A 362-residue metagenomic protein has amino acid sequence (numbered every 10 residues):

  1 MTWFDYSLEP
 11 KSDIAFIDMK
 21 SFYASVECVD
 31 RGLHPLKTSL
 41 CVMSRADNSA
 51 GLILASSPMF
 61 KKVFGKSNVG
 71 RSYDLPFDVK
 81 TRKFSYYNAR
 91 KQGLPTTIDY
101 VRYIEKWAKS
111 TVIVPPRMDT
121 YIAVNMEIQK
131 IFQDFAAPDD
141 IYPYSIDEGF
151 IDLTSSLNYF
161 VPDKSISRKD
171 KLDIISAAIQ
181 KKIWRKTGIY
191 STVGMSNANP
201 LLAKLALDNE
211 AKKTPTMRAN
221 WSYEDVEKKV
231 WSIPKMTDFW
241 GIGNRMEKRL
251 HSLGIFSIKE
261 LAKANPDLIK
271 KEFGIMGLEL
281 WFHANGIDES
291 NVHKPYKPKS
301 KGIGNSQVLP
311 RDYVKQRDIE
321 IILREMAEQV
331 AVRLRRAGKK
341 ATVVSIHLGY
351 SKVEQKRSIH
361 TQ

Functional and structural regions predicted by a protein language model:
M1-F282, K294: Gly/Gly-Pro- and Ser/Thr-rich, intrinsically disordered tail segments characteristic of DNA damage-repair and tolerance
E9, F16, K62, K248-Q362: DNA-contacting surface of Y-family translesion DNA polymerases
